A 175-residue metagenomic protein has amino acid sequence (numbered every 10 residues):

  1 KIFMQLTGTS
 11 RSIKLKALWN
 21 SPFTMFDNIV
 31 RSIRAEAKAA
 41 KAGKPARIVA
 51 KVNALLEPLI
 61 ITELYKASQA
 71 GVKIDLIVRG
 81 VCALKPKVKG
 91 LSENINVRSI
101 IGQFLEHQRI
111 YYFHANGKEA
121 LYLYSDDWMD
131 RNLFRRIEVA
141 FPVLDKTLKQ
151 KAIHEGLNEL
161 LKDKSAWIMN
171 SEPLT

Functional and structural regions predicted by a protein language model:
K1-T9, L148: Mobile "lid/hinge" segments at catalytic clefts and subdomain interfaces of large enzymes
S12-K14, P22-T175: PLD/PLD-like phosphodiesterase catalytic module centered on the HKD motif
